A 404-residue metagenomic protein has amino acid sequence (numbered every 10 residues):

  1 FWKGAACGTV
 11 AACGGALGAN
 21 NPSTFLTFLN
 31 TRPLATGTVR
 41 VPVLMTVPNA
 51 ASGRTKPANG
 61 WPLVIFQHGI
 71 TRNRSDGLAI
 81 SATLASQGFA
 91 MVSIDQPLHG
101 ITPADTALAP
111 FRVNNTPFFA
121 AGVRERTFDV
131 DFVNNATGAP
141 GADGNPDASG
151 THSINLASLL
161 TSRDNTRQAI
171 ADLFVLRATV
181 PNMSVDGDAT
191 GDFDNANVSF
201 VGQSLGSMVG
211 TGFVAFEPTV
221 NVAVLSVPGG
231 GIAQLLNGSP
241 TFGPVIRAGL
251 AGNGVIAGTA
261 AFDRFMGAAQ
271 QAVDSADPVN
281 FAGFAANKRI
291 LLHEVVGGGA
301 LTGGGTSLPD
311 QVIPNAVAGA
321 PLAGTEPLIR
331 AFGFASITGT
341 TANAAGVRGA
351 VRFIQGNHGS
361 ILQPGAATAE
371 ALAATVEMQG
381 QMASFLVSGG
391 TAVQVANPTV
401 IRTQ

Functional and structural regions predicted by a protein language model:
F1-G60: N-terminal cap/lid segment of alpha/beta-hydrolase-fold proteins
L44-D129: Short, surface-exposed "cap/lid" segments of acyl-processing enzymes
R112-G191: Alpha/beta-hydrolase active-site loop
A189-S204: Alpha/beta-hydrolase fold nucleophile elbow
F200-G202, G206-P218: Short glycine-enriched nucleophile-adjacent loop and the immediately C-terminal alpha-helix near the catalytic center
V224-S226: A short, hydrophobic beta-strand element of the alpha/beta-hydrolase
P228-E377: The feature captures the conserved acid-bearing segment of alpha/beta-hydrolase catalytic domains
G356-Q404: Catalytic active-site module of serine/aspartate enzymes centered on a nucleophile-bearing elbow/loop
